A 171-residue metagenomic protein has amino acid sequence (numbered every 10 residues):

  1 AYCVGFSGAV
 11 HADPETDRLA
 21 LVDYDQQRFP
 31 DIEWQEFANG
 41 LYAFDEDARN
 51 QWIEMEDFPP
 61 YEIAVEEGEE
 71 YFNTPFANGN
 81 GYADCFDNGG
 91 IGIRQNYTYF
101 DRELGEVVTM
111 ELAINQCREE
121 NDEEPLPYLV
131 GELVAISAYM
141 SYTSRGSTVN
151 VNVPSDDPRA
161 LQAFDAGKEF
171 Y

Functional and structural regions predicted by a protein language model:
Y2-I63, I91, F100-K168: Post-cleavage N-terminal segment of exported redox proteins
I63-E67, Y71-N73: N-terminal carbohydrate-binding/catalytic regions of secreted carbohydrate-active enzymes
T74-P75, G146: Generic structural signal for alpha-helix termini and adjacent loop/cap motifs
A77-G90, I136, G167-Y171: The canonical Cys-X-X-Cys-His
